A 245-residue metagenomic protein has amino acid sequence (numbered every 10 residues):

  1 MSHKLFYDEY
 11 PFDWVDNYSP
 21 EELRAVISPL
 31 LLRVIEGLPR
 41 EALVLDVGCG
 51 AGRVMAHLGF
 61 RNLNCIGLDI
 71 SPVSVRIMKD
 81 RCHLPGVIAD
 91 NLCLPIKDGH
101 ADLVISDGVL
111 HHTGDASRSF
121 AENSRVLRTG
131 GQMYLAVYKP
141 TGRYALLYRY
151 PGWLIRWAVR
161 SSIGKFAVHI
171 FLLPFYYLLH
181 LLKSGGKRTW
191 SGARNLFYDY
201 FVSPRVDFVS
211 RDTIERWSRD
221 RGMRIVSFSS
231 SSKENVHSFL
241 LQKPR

Functional and structural regions predicted by a protein language model:
M1-N17: N-terminal, positively charged/glycine-rich alpha-helical extensions of SAM-dependent methyltransferases
P20-E41: Conserved alpha-helix/loop element of class I SAM-dependent methyltransferases that forms part of the SAM/SAH-binding
L45, A51-C93: Class I SAM-dependent methyltransferase SAM/SAH-binding core
L92-L103: A short acidic, Gly/Pro-enriched loop at the edge of an enzyme's catalytic core that lines a small-molecule cofactor
L103-G114: A short SAM/SAH-binding and catalytic strip from SAM-dependent methyltransferases
S117-T129: A short glycine-rich, Lys/Arg-flanked "PGG" loop and its adjoining helix->strand segment in the class I
Q132-F166, I170-L173: Conserved class I S-adenosyl-L-methionine
R205-R221: Short alpha-helix
